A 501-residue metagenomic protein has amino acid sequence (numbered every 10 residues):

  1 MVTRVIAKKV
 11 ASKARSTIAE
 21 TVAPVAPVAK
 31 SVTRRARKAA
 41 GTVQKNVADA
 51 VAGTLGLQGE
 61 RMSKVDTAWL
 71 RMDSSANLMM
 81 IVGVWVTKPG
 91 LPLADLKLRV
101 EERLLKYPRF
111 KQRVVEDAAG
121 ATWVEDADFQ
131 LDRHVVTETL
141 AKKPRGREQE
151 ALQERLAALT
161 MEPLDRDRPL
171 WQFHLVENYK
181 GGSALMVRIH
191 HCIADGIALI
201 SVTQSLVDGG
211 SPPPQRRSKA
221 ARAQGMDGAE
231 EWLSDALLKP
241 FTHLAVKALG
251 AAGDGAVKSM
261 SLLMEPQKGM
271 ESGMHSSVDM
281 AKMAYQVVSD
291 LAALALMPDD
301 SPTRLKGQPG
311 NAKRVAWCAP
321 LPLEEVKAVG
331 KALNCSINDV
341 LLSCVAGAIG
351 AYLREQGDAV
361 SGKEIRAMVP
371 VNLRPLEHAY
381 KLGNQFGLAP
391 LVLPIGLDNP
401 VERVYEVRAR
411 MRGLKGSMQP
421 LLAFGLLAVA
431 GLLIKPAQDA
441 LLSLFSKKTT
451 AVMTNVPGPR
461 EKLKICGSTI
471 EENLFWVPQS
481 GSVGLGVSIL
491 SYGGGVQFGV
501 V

Functional and structural regions predicted by a protein language model:
V2-K64, D73, M80-V483, V487-G499: Soluble acyl-CoA-dependent acyltransferase catalytic core bearing the H(X)4D motif
